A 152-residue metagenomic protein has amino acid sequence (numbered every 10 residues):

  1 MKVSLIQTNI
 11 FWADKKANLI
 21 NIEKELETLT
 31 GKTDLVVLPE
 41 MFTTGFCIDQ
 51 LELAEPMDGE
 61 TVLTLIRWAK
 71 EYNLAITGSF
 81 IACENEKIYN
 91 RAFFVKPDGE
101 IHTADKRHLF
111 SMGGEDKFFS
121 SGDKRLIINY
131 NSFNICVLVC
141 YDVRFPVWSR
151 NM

Functional and structural regions predicted by a protein language model:
M1-L5: Extreme N-terminal starter segment of soluble prokaryotic enzymes
I6, V36, C136-L138: Hydrophobic positions in the central parallel beta-sheet of the AAA+
Q7-W12: Short polar catalytic/cofactor-binding loops
D14-N18, D116: Short, solvent-exposed loop/turn segments at secondary-structure boundaries
K15, K24-P97, H102: Cys-nucleophile CN-hydrolase/nitrilase-fold catalytic domain and related Cys-dependent amidase chemistry that acts on
A17-T28, V143-R150: Short, acidic/polar
C83-M152: Active-site catalytic loop in hydrolytic enzyme cores
